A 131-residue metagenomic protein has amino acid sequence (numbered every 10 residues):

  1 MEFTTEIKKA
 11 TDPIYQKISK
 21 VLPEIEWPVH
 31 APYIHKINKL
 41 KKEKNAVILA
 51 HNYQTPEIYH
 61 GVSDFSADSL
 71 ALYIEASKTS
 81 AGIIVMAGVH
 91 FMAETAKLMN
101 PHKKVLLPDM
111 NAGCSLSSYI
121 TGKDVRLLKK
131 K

Functional and structural regions predicted by a protein language model:
E2-K131: Active-site loop-to-helix "anion-binding N-cap" substructures in soluble metabolic enzymes
